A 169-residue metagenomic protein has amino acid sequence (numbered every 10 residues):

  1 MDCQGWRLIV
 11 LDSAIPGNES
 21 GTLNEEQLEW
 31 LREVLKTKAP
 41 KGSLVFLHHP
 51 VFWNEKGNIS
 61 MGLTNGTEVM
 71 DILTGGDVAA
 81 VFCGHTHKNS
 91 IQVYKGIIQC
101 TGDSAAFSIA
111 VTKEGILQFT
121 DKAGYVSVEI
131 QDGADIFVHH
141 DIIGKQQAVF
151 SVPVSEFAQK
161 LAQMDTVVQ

Functional and structural regions predicted by a protein language model:
M1-C3, V93: Short glycine/proline-enriched loop/turn "hinge" motifs that connect secondary-structure elements and lie
D2, V10-D12, S127-E129: Short, well-ordered beta-strand micro-motif
G5, I15, T37-A39, D132: Short loop/turn positions at the edges of beta-strands in beta-sheet-rich folds
G5-I15, L44-F46, I97-D103, H139-D141: Active-site-proximal beta-strand elements of phosphoester/diester hydrolases
L8, A14-P16, V51-F52, H87-K88 (+2 more regions): Short, solvent-exposed loop/turn segments at secondary-structure junctions
S13-A14, N54-N58, A110-K113: Short acidic, glycine/proline-rich loop/turn micro-motifs
S20-I98, V154-Q169: His/acidic metal-ligating clusters that form di-metal
I72, V93-Q169: Binuclear metal-dependent phosphoesterase catalytic core
